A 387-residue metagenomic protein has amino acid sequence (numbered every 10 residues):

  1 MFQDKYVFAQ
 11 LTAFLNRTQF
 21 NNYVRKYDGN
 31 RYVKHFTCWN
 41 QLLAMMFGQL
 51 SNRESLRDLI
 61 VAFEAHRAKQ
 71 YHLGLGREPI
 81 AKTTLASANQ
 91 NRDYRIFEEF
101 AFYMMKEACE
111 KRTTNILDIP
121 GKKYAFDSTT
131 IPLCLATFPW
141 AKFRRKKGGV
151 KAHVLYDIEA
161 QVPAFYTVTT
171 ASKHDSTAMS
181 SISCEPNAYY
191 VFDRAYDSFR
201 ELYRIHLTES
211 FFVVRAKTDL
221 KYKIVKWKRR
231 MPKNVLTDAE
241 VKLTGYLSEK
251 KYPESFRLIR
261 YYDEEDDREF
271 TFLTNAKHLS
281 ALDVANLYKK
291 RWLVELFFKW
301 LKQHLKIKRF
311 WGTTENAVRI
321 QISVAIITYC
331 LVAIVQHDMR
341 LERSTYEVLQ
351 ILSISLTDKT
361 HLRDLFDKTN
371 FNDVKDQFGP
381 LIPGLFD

Functional and structural regions predicted by a protein language model:
M1-D58, A62, R92, E99-Y103 (+3 more regions): Single, function-defining residue in the core of a domain
H66, Q70-G74: Blade-loop segments of beta-propeller domains
K69, Y94-I96: Short helix C-cap/helix-to-loop transition motifs enriched in small/turn-promoting residues
L73, R112-T113, W140-F143, M179 (+1 more regions): Catalytic micro-motifs at enzyme active sites that drive phosphoryl/nucleotidyl and oxygen chemistry
L73-R92: Major-groove recognition helix of helix-turn-helix-like DNA-binding domains
K82-L85, A108-K111, T369-K375: Short alpha-helical linear motifs
K106-T113, S176: A short, well-structured juxtamembrane/interface segment
